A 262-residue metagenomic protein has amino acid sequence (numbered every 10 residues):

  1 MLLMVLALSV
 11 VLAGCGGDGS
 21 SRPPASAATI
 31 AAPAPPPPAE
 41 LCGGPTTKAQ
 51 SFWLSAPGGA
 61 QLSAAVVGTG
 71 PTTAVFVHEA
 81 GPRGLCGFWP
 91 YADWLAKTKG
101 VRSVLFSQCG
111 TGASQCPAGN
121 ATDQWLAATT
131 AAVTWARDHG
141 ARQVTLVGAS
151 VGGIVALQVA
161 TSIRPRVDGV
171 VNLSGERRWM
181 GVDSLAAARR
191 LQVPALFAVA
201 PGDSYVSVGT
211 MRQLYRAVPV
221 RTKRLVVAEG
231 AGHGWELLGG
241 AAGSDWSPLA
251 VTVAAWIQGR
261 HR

Functional and structural regions predicted by a protein language model:
I30-V67: N-terminal cap/lid segment of alpha/beta-hydrolase-fold proteins
G70-P71, H78-R83: Active-site glycine-rich loops that stabilize anionic/oxyanionic intermediates across multiple enzyme folds
G81-D93, Q108: The serine-hydrolase catalytic nucleophile loop
A96-Q115: Conserved alpha/beta-hydrolase
G119-H139: Alpha/beta-hydrolase active-site loop
G148-A156: Gly/Ala-rich beta-loop-alpha elbow adjacent to hydrolase catalytic centers
S184, V206-R216: Short alpha-helix in the alpha/beta-hydrolase fold that links the catalytic acid
L191, F197-V199: Short beta-strand/loop motif that positions the catalytic acidic residue of the alpha/beta-hydrolase fold
